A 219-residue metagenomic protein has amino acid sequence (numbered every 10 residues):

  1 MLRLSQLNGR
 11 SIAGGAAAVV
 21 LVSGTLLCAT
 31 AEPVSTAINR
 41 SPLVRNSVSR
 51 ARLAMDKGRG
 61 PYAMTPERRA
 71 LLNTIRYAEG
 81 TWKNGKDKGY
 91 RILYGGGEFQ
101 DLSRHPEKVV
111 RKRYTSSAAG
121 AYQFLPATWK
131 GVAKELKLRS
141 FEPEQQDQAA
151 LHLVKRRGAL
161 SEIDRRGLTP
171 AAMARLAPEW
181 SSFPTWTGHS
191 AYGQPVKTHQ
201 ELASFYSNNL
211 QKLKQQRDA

Functional and structural regions predicted by a protein language model:
L2-L4, G14-L136, A149, L153-E162 (+1 more regions): Cell-wall polysaccharide-cleaving catalytic domain and substrate-binding groove, primarily in peptidoglycan/chitin
L138-D147: Active-site metal-coordination segments of metallo-dependent hydrolases
